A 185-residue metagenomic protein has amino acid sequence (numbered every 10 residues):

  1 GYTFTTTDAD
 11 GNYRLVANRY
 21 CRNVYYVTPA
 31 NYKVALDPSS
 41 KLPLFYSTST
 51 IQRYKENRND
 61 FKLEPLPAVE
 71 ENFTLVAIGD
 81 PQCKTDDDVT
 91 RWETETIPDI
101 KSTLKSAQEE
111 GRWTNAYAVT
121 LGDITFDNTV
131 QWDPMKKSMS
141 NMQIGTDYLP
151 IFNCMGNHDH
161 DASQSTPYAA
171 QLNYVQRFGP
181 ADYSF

Functional and structural regions predicted by a protein language model:
G1-V16: Short, acidic Ser/Thr/Gly-rich low-complexity loop/linker segments typical of extracellular and cell-surface proteins
Y2, Y46-T48, R58, P180-S184: Short, acidic/polar N-cap/turn motifs at the starts of alpha helices
A9, K55, R177-A181: Residues that act as N-cap/strand-start positions at coil-to-secondary-structure junctions
R14-Y25: Short Pro-Gly-centered beta-turn/loop motif in secreted/extracellular proteins
R19, T28-N31, A77-G79: A mature extracytoplasmic/lumenal domain signature
N31-Y46: Surface-exposed interfaces of beta-sheet-rich extracellular modules
L42-F45, T50-W132: N-terminal active-site segment of His-dependent metallophosphoesterases
T129-F185: Extended active-site neighborhood of metal-dependent phosphoesterases/phosphodiesterases
